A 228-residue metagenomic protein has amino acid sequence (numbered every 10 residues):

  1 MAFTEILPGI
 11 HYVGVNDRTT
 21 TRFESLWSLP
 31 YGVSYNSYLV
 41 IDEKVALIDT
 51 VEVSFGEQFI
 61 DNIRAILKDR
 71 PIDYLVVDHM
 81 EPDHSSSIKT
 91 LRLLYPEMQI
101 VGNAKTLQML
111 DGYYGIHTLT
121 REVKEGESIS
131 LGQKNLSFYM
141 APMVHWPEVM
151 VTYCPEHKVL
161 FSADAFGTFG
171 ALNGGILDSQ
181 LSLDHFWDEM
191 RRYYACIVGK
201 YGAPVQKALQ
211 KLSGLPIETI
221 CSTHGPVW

Functional and structural regions predicted by a protein language model:
F3-I63, L67, V151-C154, V159-S162: Conserved beta-strand hairpin/beta-sheet module of binuclear metal-dependent hydrolase folds, prominently
E5-P8, V101-V149, Y201-Q210: Metallo-beta-lactamase
F23-S28, V51-V53, V77-H79, L136-P142 (+1 more regions): Short, flexible loop segments at the rims of nucleotide/cofactor-binding pockets, characterized by
E43, S54-V101: Active-site metal-binding motif and surrounding structural segment of the metallo-beta-lactamase
I48-T50, I72-M80, I100-A104, L160-A163 (+1 more regions): Active-site neighborhood of phospho(di)ester-bond hydrolases with catalytic His/Asp-centered motifs
E52-V53, P82, G167, V227: Short, glycine/acidic-enriched loop or turn micro-motifs at the edges of active sites
N135-W228: Metallo-beta-lactamase
